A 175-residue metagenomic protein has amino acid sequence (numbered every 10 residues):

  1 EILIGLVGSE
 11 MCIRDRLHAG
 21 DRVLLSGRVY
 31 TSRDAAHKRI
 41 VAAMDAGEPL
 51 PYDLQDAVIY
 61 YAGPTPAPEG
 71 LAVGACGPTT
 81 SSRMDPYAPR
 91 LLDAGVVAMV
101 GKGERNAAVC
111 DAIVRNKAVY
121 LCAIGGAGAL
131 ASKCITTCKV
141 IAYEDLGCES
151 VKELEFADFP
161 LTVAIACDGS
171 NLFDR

Functional and structural regions predicted by a protein language model:
E1-G8, I13: Single conserved hydrophobic/aromatic residue that forms the stacking wall/gate of nucleotide- or nucleobase-binding
E10, L146-S150, S170-N171: A short acidic, often aromatic-flanked loop/helix-cap motif at beta-alpha or helix-coil junctions that lines enzyme
T31-F159: Feature captures the catalytic cores and cofactor-binding loops of soluble hydro-lyases/lyases that act on carboxylate
A88, T162-R175: Active-site/ligand-binding-proximal alpha/beta "capping" segment
